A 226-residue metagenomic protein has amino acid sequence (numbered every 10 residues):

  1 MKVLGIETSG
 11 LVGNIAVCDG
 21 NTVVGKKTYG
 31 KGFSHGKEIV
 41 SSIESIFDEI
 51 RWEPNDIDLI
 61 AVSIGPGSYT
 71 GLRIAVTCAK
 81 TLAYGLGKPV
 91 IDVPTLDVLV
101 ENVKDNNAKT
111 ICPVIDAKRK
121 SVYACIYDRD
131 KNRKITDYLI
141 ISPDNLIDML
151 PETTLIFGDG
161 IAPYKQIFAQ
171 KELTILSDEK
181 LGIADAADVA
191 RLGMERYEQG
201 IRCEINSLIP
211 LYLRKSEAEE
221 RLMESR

Functional and structural regions predicted by a protein language model:
M1-I64, I183: N-terminal beta-alpha supersecondary unit
V12, S34, G65-Y69, R73 (+3 more regions): Gly/Ser/Thr-rich beta-alpha loop segments that engage phosphate groups in nucleotides
T22, S34, P89-G182, Y212 (+1 more regions): Surface "functional belts" at beta-alpha junctions
D48-N55, Y84-V93, K109: Phosphate-handling active-site elements
I50-N55, D105-N107, M149-P151, Y197: Glycine-rich phosphate-binding loop signature in dinucleotide/nucleotide-binding domains
L59-V90, T95: DPxDG-like acidic metal-binding loop motif
K134, S177-R226: Acyltransferase
